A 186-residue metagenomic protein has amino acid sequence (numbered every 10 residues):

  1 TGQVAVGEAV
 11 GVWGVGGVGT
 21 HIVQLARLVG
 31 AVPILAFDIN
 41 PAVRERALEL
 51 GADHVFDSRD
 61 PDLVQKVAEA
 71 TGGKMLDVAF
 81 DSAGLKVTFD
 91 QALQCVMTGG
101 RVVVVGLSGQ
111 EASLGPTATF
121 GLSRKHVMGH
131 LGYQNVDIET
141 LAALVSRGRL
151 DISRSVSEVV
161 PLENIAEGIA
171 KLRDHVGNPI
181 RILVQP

Functional and structural regions predicted by a protein language model:
T1-P61, Q65: Mid-domain Rossmann-like dinucleotide-binding core that forms the NAD(H)/NADP(H) cofactor-binding site
G2-V4, T71, A83, C95-M97: A generic alpha-to-beta junction signature in SAM-dependent methyltransferases
D38, D90-Q94, N135-P186: C-terminal hydrophobic helical "lid"/dimerization subdomain of Rossmann-like NAD(P)H-dependent oxidoreductases
D53, L85-R149, P186: Glycine-rich phosphate-binding loop and adjacent beta-alpha segment of Rossmann(oid) nucleotide-cofactor-binding
R59, L63, G84, Q134 (+1 more regions): Short loop/turn segments at beta->alpha junctions
V64-G73: Conserved amphipathic alpha-helix within the SDR
D77-F80: N-terminal Rossmann-like NAD(P) cofactor-binding module of classical short-chain dehydrogenase/reductase
